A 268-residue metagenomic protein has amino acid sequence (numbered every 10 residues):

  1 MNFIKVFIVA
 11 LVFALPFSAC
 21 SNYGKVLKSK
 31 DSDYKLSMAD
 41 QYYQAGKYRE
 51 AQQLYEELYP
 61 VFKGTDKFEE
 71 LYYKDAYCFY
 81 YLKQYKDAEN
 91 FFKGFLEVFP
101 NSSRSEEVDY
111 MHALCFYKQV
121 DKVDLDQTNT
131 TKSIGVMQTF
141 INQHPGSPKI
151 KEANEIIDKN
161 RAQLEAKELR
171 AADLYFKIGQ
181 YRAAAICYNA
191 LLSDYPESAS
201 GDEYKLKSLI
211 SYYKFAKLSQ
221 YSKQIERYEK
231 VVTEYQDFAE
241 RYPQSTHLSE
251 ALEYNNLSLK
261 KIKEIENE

Functional and structural regions predicted by a protein language model:
F3-I4, P16-E268: Acidic, polar-rich low-complexity tracts and alpha-helical solenoid repeat scaffolds
I8-P16: Bacterial N-terminal signal peptides
